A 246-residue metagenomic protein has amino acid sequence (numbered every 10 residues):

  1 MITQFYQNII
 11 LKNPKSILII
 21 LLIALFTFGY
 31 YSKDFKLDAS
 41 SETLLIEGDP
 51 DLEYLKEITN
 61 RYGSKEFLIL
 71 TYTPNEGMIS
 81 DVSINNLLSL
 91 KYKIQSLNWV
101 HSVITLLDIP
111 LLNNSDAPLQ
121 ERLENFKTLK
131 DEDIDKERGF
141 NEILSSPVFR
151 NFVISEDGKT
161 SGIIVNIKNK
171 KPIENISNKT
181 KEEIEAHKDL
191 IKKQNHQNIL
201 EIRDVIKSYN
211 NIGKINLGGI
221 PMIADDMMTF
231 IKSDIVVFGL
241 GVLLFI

Functional and structural regions predicted by a protein language model:
M1-L37: Signature of alpha-helical transmembrane segments and their immediate interfacial
I10, I94-Q95, I206: Hydrophobic C-terminal alpha-helix "anchor/cap" residues
N13, L97-V100, Y209: Acidic-histidine catalytic/liganding microenvironments
D34-M78, I84, K130-D133, E137-V153: Solvent-exposed, non-transmembrane loop/terminal regulatory segments of multi-pass membrane proteins
N60, K130-I246: Extracytoplasmic
E66-L68, W99, K159-S161: Envelope-exposed proteins and targeting segments
T71-T73, L88-L112: Short amphipathic beta-strand/extended segments in non-transmembrane regions
L88, N113-K130, M228-V236: Charged, often glycine-rich, active-site loop that binds/positions anionic groups
